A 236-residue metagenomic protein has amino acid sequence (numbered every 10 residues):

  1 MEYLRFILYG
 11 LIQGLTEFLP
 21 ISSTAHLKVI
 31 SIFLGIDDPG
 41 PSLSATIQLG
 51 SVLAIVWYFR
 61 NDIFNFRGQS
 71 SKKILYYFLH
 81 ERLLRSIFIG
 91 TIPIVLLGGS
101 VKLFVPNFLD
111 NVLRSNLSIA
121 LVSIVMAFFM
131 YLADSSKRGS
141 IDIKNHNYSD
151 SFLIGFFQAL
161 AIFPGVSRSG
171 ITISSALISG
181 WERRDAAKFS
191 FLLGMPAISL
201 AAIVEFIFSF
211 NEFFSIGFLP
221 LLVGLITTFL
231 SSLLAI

Functional and structural regions predicted by a protein language model:
M1-I236: Multi-pass membrane proteins that catalyze or facilitate reactions on polyprenyl-/lipid-phosphate substrates and their
